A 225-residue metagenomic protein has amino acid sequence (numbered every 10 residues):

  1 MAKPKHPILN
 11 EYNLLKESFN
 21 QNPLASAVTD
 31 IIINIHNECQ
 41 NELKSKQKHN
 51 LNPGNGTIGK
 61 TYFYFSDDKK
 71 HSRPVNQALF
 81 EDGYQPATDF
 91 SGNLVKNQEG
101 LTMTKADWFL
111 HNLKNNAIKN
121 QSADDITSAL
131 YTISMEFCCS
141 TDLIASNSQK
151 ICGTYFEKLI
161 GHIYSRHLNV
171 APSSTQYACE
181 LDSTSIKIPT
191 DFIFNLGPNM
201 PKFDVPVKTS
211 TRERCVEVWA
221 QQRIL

Functional and structural regions predicted by a protein language model:
M1-T127: Nuclease-adjacent, charged terminal/linker segments that flank catalytic cores
Q121, S128-C179: Acidic-basic catalytic patches of nuclease active cores, encompassing PD-(D/E)XK and other metal-cofactor nuclease
I126-M135, T184, E213-E217: Short, composition-biased local secondary-structure segments
Q149-K150, T154, L181-S183, D204-T211: Short, surface-exposed loop/turn motifs that are enriched in glycine and acidic residues and include a nearby proline
T175-I193: Active-site metal-binding core of divalent-cation-utilizing nuclease and nuclease-like domains
I193-F203: Active-site beta-strand-loop-beta-strand hairpin of nuclease catalytic cores that positions key catalytic residues
P206-L225: Catalytic cores of nucleic-acid endonucleases
